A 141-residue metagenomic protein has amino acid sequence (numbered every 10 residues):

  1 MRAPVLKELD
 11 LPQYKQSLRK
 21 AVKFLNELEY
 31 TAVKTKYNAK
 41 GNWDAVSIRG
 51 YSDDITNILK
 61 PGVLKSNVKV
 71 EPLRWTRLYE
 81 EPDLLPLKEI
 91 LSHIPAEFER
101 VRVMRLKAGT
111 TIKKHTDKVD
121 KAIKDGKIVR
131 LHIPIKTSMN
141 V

Functional and structural regions predicted by a protein language model:
M1-H93: Non-heme Fe(II)/2-oxoglutarate
L87-V141: Catalytic core of non-heme Fe(II) oxygenases with the double-stranded beta-helix
